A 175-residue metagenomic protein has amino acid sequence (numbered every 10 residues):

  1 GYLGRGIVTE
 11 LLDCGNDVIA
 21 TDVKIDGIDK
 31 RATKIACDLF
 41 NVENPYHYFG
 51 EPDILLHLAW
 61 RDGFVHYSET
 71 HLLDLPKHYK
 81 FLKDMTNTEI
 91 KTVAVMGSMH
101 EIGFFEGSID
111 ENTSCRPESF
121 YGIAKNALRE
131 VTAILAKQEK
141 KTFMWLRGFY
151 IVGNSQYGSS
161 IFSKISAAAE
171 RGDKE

Functional and structural regions predicted by a protein language model:
G1-I54: N-terminal Rossmann/SDR dinucleotide-binding element
D17, K91-T92, T142: Residues at the starts of beta-strands that form the adenosine-phosphate
T21, L55-L58, V93-M99, L146-G148: SDR active-site strand-loop-helix element
L39-P76: NAD(P)H-binding glycine-rich loop region in Rossmannoid oxidoreductase-like domains and their noncatalytic homologs
F64-H71, F104-S108, Y157: Conserved catalytic-core motifs of eukaryotic protein kinase domains, centered on the activation segment
K80-F120: Conserved Rossmann-fold NAD(P)-dependent oxidoreductase catalytic core, especially the SDR/UDP-sugar
A124-A127: Active-site helix of classical SDR
E130-E175: NAD(P)-dependent short-chain dehydrogenase/reductase
